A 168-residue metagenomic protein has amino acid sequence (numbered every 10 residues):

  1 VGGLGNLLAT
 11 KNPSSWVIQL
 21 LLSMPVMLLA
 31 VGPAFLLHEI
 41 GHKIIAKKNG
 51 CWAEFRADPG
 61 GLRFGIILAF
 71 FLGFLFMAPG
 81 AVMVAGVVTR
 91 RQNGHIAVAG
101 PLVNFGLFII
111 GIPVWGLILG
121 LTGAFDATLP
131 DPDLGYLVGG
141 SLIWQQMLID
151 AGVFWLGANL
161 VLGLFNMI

Functional and structural regions predicted by a protein language model:
V1-I168: Hydrophobic transmembrane alpha-helices and their immediate loop junctions in multi-pass integral membrane proteins
